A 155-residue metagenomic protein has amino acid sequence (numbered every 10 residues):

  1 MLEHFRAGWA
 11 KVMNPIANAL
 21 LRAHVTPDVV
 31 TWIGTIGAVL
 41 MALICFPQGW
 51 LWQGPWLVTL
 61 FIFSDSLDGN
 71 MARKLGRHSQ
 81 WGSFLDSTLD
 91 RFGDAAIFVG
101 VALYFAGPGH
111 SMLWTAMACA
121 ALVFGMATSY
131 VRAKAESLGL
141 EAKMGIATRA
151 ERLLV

Functional and structural regions predicted by a protein language model:
M1-A17, T88-V155: A feature for the membrane-embedded catalytic helix bundles of lipid/isoprenoid biosynthetic enzymes
M1-W56: Topogenic membrane-insertion module of multi-pass membrane proteins
A23-T26, F46, W50, L75-H78 (+3 more regions): Membrane-interfacial loop-to-transmembrane-helix junctions in polytopic alpha-helical membrane proteins
P27-T31, L57-F61, S87, M117 (+2 more regions): Alpha-helical transmembrane segments of multi-pass membrane proteins, especially transporters and channels
V30, W50, D65, H78 (+3 more regions): Short glycine- and Lys/Arg-enriched binding-loop motifs that mark or flank ligand-binding interfaces
I33-L40, W56-L60, S64, V99 (+3 more regions): Lipid-exposed faces of alpha-helical membrane segments in multi-pass integral membrane proteins
I44-Q48, L67-M71, G100-G107: Membrane-helix exit/interface motif
Q53-V99, A127, V131-E136: Acidic (Asp/Glu-rich) catalytic motifs at the cytosolic membrane interface
